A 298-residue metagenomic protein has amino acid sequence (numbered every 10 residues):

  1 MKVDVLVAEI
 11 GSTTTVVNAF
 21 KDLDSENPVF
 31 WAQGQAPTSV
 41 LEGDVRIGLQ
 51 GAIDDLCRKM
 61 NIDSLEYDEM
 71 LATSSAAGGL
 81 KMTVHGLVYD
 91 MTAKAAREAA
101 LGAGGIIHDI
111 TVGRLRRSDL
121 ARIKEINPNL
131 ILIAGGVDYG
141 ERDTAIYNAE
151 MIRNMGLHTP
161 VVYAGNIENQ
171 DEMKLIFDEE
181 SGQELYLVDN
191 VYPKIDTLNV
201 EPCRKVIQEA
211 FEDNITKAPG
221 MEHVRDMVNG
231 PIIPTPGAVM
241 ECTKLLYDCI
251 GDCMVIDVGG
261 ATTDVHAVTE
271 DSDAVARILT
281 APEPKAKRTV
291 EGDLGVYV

Functional and structural regions predicted by a protein language model:
M1-V7, L23-P28, Q33-D252: Nucleotide/phosphate-binding catalytic cleft detector across ATP-hydrolyzing and phosphate-transferring enzymes
L6-V16, S75, D257-T263: Asp-based phosphoryl-transfer active-site loop
V16, E141-R142, E172, D264-H266 (+1 more regions): Short helix/loop capping segments that flank catalytic or ligand/cofactor-binding pockets
A19-L23, G86, A267-T269: Residue-level signal for short segments within beta-strands and strand-turn junctions of well-structured beta-sheet
N27-P28, G34-T38, K244, C249-V298: Glycine-rich phosphate-binding loop of actin/hexokinase-like ATP-binding domains
